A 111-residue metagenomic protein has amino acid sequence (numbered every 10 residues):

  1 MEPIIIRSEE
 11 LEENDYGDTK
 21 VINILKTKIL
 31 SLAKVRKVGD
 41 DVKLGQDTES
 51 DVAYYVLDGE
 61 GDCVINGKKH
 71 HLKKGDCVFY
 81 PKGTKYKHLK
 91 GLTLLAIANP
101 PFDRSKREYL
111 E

Functional and structural regions predicted by a protein language model:
M1-K34, K43-L44, E111: A short, N-terminal "cap"/entry segment at the start of jelly-roll beta-barrel domains of the cupin/DSBH fold
P3-I5, I29-S31, K90-E111: Double-stranded beta-helix
G39-D47: Catalytic core of non-heme Fe(II) oxygenases with the double-stranded beta-helix
D47-C63: Short, conserved beta-strand element in jelly-roll/cupin
L57-D58, K73, K90: A cytosolic small-molecule/anion-sensing beta-strand core signal
N66-G83: Short acidic-glycine-tyrosine-enriched beta hairpin
